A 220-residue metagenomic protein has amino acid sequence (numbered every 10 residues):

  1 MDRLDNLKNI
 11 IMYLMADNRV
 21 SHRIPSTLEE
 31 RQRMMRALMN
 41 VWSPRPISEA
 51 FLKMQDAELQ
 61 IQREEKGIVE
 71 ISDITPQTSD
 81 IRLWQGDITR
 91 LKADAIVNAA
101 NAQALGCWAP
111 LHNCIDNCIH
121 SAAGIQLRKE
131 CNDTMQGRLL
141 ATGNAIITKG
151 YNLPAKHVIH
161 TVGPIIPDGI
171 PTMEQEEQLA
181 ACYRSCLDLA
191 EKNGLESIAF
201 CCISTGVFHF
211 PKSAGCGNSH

Functional and structural regions predicted by a protein language model:
M1-H220: Macrodomain-like recognition of ADP-ribose-binding/processing modules
